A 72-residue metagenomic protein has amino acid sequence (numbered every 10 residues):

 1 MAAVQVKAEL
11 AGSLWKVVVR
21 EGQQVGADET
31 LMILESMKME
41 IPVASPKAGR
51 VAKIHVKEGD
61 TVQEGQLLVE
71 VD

Functional and structural regions predicted by a protein language model:
M1-A11, T30-P46: Short beta-strand-turn/beta-hairpin segments enriched in glycine/proline and small hydrophobics that form edge-strand
Q5, V18-V19, E40, E64: Generic alpha-helical hydrophobic packing signal
K16, Q23, P42: Active-site-proximal flexible loops/turns
K16-R20, K53-V56: Short histidine-centered loop motifs in beta-beta connectors
R20-L31, E58-L67: Short, well-structured beta-strand-loop connectors
I41, K53-D72: C-terminal structural segments of small proteins and small subunits
